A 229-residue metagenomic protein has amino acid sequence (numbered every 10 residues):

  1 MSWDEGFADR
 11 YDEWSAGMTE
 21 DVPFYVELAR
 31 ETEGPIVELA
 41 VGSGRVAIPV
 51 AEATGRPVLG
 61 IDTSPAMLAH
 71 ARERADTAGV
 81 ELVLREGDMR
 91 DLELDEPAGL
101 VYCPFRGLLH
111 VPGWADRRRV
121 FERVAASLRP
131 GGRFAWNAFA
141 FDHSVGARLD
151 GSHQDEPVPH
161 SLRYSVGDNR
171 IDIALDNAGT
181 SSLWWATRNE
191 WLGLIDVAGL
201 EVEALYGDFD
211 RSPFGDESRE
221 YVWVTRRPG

Functional and structural regions predicted by a protein language model:
M1-G34: Conserved class I S-adenosyl-L-methionine
E33-G42: Conserved class I S-adenosyl-L-methionine
A47-D91: Class I SAM-dependent methyltransferase SAM/SAH-binding core
E93-L100: A short acidic, Gly/Pro-enriched loop at the edge of an enzyme's catalytic core that lines a small-molecule cofactor
Y102-P104: A conserved beta-strand element that flanks and buttresses the S-adenosyl-L-methionine
G113, A135-G193: SAM-dependent methyltransferase
R118-P130: A short glycine-rich, Lys/Arg-flanked "PGG" loop and its adjoining helix->strand segment in the class I
R188-G229: C-terminal lobe and adjacent flexible extensions of AdoMet/dcAdoMet transferase-like proteins
